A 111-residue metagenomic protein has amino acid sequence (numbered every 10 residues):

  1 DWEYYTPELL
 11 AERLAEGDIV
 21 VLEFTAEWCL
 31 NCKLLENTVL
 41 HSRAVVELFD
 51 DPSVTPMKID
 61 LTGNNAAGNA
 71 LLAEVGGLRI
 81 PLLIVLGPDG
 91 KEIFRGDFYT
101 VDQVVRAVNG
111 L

Functional and structural regions predicted by a protein language model:
D1-L111: Proteins that catalyze or organize thiol-disulfide redox chemistry and the adjacent proteostasis machinery handling
